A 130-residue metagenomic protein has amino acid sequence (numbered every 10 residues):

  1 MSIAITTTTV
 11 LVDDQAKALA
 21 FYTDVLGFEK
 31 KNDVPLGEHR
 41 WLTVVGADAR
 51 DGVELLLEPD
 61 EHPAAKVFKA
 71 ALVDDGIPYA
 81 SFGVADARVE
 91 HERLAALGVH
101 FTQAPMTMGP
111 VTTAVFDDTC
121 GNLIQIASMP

Functional and structural regions predicted by a protein language model:
S2, V10-V53: Core segments of cupin and vicinal oxygen chelate
I3, T7-V10, K31-N32, R40-T43 (+2 more regions): Vicinal oxygen chelate
H39-W41, P63-K69: A short, acidic/glycine-rich surface segment
G46, P59, S128: Active-site donor-binding loop signature of nucleotide-sugar glycosyltransferases
A47-G52, E61-A64, A87-V89: Short, charged/polar surface micro-motifs in flexible loops or helix N-caps
V53-L55, I124: Short beta-strand segments
